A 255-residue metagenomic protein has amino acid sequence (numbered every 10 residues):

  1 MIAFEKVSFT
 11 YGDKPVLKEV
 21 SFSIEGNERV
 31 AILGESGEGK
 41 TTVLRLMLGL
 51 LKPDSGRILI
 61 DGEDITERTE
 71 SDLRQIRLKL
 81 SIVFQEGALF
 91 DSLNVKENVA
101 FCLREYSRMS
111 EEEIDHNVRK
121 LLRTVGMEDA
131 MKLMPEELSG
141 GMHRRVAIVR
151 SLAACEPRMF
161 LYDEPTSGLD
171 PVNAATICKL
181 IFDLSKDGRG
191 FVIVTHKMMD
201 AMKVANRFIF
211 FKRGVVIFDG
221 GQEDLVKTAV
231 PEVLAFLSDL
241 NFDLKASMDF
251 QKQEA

Functional and structural regions predicted by a protein language model:
L48: Helix-to-loop junction immediately C-terminal to a conserved catalytic motif
D64, E111-D129: Conserved ABC ATPase "signature" region
M131, L152-A153: ABC ATPase C-loop
M134-L138, M142: Conserved ABC ATPase signature
F160-D163: Catalytic Walker B motif of ABC-type/P-loop ATPase nucleotide-binding domains
P171-N173: Helix N-cap at the start of a conserved alpha-helix in ABC-type nucleotide-binding domains
T195-H196: H-loop/switch region of ABC-family ATPase nucleotide-binding domains
A201-K203: A short, surface-exposed alpha-helical micro-motif characterized by mixed small hydrophobic and charged/polar residues
